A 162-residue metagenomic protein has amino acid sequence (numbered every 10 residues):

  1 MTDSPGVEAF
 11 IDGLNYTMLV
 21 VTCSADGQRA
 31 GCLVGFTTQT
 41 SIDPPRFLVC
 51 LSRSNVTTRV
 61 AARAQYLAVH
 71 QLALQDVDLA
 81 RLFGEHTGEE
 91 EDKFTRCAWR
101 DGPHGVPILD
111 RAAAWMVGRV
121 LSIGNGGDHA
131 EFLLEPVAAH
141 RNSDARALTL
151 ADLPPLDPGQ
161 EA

Functional and structural regions predicted by a protein language model:
M1-A162: Basic, polyanion-binding surface patches
